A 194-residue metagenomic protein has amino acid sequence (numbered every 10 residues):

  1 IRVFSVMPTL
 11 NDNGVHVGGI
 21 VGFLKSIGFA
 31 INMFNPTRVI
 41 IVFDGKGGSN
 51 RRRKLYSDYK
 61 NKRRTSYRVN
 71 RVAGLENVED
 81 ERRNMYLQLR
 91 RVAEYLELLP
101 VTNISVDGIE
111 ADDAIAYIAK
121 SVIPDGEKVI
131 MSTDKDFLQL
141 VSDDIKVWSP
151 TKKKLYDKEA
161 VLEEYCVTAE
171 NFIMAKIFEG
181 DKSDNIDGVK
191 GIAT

Functional and structural regions predicted by a protein language model:
I1-M131, F137-L155: Noncatalytic, basic helical substrate-engagement surface that gates or grips nucleic-acid strands
N35, V39, E127, E170-I173 (+1 more regions): Residue-level signal for secondary-structure boundary elements
S132-T133, I192: A conserved hydrophobic position in a structured secondary element of the catalytic/binding core that shapes
K154-S183: A short, charged helix-loop
E179-T194: Helix-hairpin-helix
